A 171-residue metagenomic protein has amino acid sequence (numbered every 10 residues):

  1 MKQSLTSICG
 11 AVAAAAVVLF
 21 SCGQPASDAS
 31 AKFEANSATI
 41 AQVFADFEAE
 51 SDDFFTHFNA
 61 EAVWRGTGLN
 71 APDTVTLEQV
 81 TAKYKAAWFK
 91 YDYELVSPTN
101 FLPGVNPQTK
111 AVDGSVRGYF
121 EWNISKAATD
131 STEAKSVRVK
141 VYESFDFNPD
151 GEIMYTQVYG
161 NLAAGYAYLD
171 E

Functional and structural regions predicted by a protein language model:
M1-E34: Bacterial Sec-dependent N-terminal signal peptides
F20, A60, P149: Short, ordered coil/turn segments that flank beta-strands lining enzyme active or ligand-binding pockets
C22-D52: Short, low-complexity N-terminal intrinsically disordered segments enriched in polar/charged residues
F47, H57, W64-R65, N70 (+2 more regions): Mature soluble domains of exported/periplasmic/lumenal proteins and thiol-rich metal-chelating peptides
D52-V116: A solvent-exposed, acidic/Ser-Thr-rich amphipathic alpha-helical stretch
F58, F120-I124, G160: Short beta-strand segments enriched in hydrophobic/aromatic residues within well-folded beta-rich domains
R117-D150: Exposed beta-sheet edge and beta->alpha loop/turn motif
E152-E171: Low-complexity, intrinsically disordered terminal/linker segments enriched in charged and Gly/Pro repeats
